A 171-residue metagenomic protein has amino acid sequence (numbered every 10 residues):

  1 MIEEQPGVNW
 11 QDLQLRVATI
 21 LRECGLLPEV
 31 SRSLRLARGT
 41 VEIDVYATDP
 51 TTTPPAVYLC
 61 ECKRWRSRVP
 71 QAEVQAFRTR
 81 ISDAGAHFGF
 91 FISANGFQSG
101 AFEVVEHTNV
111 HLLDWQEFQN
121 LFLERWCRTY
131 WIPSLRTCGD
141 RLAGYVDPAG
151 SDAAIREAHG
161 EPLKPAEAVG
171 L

Functional and structural regions predicted by a protein language model:
M1-L171: Mixed-charge (Asp/Glu-Lys/Arg
